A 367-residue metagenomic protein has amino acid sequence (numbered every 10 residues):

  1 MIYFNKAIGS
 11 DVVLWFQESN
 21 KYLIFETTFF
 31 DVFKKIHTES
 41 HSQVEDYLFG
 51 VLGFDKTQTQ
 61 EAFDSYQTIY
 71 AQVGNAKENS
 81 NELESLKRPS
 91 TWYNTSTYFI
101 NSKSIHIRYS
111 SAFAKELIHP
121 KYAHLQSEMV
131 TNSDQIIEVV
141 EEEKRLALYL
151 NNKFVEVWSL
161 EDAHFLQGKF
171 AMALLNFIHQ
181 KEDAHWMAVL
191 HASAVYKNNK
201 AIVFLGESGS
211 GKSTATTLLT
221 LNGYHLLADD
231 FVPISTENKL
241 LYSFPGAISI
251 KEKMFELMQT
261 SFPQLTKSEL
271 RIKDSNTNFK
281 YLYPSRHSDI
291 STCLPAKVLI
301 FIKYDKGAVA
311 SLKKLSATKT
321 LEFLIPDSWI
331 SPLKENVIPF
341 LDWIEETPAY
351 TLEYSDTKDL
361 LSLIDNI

Functional and structural regions predicted by a protein language model:
F4-F29: Short alpha-helical segments that sit at the start of domains
K6-I8, S42, S193, K197-G206 (+2 more regions): Glycine-rich, often acidic-flanked micro-motifs that create phosphate/phosphodiester-binding or positioning elements
K21-W92: Long, charge-rich, low-complexity alpha-helical segments
A76-Q135: Transition-metal
T131-H179, Y354-K358, S362-I367: Charged, amphipathic alpha-helical linker segments immediately N-terminal to NTP-binding catalytic cores
Q180-K197: Pre-Walker A adenine-sensing motif
S210-K212: Conserved glycine(s) of the Walker
A215-T216: Post-Walker A alpha-helix
